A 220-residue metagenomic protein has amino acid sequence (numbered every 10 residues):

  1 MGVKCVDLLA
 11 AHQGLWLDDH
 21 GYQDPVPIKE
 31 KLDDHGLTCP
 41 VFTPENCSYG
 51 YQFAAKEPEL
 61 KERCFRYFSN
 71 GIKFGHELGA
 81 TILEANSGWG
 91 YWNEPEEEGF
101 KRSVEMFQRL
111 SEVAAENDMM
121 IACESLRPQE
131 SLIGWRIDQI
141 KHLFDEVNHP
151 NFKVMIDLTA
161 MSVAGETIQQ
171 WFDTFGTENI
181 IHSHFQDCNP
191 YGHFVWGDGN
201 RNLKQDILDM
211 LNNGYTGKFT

Functional and structural regions predicted by a protein language model:
M1-G2, K29, D33, G79-T81 (+1 more regions): Histidine-acidic metal/acid-base catalytic patches
D7-D33, S87-E94, F194: Glycine-rich, proline-tolerant flexible connector loops at the mouths of alpha/beta enzymes
A10-H12, E45-S48, S87-Y91, S125-Q129 (+2 more regions): Active-site-proximal loop/turn and secondary-structure-junction residues that shape catalytic pockets, frequently
G14-W16, S48, N93, S131 (+2 more regions): Active-site-proximal flexible loops/turns
L15, A54-E59, V195-G197: Short glycine-enriched, charge-decorated loop/helix-capping segments at active-site entrances that position
D19-T38, R66-E77, V104-E112, T167-T177 (+1 more regions): Short amphipathic alpha-helices and their capping/turn segments at secondary-structure boundaries
Y51-K153, V163: Active-site acidic/histidine proton-transfer and metal-coordination neighborhood in alpha/beta enzyme cores
